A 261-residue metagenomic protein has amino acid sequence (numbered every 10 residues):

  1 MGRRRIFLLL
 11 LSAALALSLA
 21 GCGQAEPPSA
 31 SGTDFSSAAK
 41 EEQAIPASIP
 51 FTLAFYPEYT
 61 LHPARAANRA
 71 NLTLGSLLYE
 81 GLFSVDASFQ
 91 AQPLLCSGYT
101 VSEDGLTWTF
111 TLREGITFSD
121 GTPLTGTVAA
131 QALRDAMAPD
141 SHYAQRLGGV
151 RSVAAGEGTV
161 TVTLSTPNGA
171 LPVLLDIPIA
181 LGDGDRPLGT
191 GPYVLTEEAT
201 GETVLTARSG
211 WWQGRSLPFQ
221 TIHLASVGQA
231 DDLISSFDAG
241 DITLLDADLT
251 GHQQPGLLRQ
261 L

Functional and structural regions predicted by a protein language model:
S18-G21: C-terminal motif of bacterial Sec signal peptides marking the signal peptidase cleavage site
G23-A30: Bacterial lipoprotein signal-peptidase II cleavage site
P46-P57, T107-F110, A132, V160-V162 (+4 more regions): Short, well-ordered beta-strand elements
A54-E103, R134, L188: N-terminal lobe/hinge region of extracytoplasmic solute-binding protein
S97-D140, S236: Aromatic- and charge-enriched surface segment that lines or borders ligand/interaction sites
T100, T111, A144-D183: Surface-exposed binding/hinge segments that line and control ligand-binding clefts or catalytic entry sites
T163-T221, D231: Gly/Pro-rich hinge or "lid" segments in bacterial periplasmic/extracellular proteins
G210-P255: Ligand-site clamp/hinge motif
